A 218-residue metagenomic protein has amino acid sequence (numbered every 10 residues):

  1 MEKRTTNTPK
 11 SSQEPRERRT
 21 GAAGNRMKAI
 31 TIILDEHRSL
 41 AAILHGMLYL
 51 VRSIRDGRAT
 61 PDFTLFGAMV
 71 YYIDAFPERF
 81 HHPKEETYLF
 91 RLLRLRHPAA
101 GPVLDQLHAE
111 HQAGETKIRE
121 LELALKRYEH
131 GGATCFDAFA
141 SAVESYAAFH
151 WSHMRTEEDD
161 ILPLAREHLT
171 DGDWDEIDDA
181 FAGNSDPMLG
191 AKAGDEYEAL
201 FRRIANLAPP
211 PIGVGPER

Functional and structural regions predicted by a protein language model:
E2-R4, K10, E14-R218: Small-residue-biased structural context
